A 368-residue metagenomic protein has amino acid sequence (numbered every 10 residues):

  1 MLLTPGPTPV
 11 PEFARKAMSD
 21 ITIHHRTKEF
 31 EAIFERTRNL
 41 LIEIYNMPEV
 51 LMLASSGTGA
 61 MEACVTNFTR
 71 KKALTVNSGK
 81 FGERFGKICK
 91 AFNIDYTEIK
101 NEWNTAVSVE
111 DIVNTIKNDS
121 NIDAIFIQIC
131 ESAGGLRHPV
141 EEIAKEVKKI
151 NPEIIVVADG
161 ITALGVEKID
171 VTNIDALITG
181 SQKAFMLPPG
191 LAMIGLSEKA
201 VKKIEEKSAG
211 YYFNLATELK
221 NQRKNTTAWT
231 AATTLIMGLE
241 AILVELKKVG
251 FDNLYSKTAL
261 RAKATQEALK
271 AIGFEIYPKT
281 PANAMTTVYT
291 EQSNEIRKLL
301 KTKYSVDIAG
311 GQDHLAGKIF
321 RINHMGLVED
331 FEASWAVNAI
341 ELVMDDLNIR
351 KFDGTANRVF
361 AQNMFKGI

Functional and structural regions predicted by a protein language model:
M1-L53: A glycine-/small-polar-enriched, mobile loop at the entrance of the PLP active site in fold-type I
P9-V10, F185-E267, I368: Active-site C-terminal subdomain of aminotransferase-like
R36-Y45, L243-Y277, K298-L299: Conserved PLP-dependent catalytic core of the aminotransferase class-I/II
L41, M47-L74, S78, G82-G86: Conserved beta-loop-alpha segment that forms the PLP phosphate-binding cup at the N-terminus of a helix
T69-N121: PLP-dependent aminotransferase-like
V107-G165: Active-site phosphate-binding strand-loop segment of PLP-dependent enzymes
E275-K303: Conserved PLP-binding catalytic core of the aspartate aminotransferase-like
K318-I368: PLP-dependent enzyme catalytic core of the Aspartate aminotransferase-like
